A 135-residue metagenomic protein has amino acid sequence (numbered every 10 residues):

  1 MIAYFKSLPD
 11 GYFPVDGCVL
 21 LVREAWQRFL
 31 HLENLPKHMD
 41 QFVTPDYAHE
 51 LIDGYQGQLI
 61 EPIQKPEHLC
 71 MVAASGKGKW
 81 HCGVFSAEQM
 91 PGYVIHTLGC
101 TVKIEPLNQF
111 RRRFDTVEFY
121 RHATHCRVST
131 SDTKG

Functional and structural regions predicted by a protein language model:
M1-E61, K65, A73-S75, K79-W80 (+2 more regions): N-terminal capping segments
K65-P66, M90: Residue-level preference for short coil/turn positions at secondary-structure junctions
G78-G135: Aromatic- and glycine-rich peptidoglycan recognition patches
